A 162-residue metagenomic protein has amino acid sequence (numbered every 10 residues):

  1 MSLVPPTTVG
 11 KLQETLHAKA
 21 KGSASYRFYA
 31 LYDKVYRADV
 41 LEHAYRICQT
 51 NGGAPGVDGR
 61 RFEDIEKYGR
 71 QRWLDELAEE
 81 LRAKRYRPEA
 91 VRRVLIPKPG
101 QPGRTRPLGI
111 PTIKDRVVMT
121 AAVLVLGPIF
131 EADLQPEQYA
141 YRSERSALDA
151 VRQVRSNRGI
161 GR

Functional and structural regions predicted by a protein language model:
S2-R162: Conserved pre-catalytic core of RNA-dependent polymerases
